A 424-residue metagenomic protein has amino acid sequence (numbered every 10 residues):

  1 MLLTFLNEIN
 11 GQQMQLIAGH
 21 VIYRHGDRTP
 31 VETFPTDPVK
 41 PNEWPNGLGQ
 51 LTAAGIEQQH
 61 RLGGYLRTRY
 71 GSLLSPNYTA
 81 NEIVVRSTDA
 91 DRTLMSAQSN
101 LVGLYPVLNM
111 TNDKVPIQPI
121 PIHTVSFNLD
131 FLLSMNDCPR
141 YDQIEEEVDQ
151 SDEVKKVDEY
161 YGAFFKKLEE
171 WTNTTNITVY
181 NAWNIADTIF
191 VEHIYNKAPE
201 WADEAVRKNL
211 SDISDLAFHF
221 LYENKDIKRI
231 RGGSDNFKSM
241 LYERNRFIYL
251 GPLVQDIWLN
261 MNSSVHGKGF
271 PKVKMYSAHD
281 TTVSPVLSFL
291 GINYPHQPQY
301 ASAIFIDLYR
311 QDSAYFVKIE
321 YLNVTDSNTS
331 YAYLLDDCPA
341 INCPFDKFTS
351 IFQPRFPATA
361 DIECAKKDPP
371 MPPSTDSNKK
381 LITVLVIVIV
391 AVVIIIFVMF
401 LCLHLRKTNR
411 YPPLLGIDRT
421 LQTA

Functional and structural regions predicted by a protein language model:
M1-Q15: N-terminal signal peptide
G11-V84, T88-A424: Signature for phosphate-centric chemistry
